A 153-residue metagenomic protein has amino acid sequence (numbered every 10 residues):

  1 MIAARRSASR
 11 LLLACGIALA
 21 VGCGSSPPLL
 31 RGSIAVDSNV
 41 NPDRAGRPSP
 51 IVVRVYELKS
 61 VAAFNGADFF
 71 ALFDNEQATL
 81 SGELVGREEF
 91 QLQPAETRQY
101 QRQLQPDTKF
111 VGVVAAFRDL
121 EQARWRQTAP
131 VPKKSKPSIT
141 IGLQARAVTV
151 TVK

Functional and structural regions predicted by a protein language model:
M1-L13: Bacterial N-terminal signal peptides that target proteins for export
L19-G22: C-terminal motif of bacterial Sec signal peptides marking the signal peptidase cleavage site
G24-P27: Bacterial signal peptide processing site
I34-A45: Short amphipathic, basic-aromatic surface patches that mediate peripheral association with negatively charged
D37-N39, P130-K153: Extracellular beta-sheet/turn segments enriched in Thr/Pro/Gly and aliphatic residues
D43-F73: Post-signal-peptide N-terminal segment of Sec-exported extracytoplasmic proteins
A67-L104: Tryptophan-paired
T108-R118: A short, solvent-exposed beta-strand micro-motif common in secreted/extracellular proteins
